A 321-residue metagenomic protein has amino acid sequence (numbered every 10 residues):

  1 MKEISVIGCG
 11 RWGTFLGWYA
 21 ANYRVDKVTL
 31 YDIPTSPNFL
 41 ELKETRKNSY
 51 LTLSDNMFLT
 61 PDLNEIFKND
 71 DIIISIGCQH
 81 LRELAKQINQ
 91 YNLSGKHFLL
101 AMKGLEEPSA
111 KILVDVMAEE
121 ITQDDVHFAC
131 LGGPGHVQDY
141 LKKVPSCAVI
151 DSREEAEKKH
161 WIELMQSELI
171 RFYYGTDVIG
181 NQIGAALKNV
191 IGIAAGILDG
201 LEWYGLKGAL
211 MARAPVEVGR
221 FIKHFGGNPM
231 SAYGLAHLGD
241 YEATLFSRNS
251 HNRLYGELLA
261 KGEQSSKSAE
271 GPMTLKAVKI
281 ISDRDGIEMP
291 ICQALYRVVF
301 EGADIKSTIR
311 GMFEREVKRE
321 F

Functional and structural regions predicted by a protein language model:
M1-P61: NAD(P)+-binding Rossmann beta1-loop-alpha1 motif at the extreme N-terminus of oxidoreductases
G10, T14, N22, L59-T60 (+18 more regions): Electropositive phosphate-/nucleotide-binding environments in soluble metabolic enzymes
L51-F58, D124-V126, E168-I170, I287: A short helix-to-beta-strand connector/capping loop
L53, P61-K143, W161: Rossmann-like NAD(P)(H) cofactor-binding subdomain of soluble oxidoreductases
F67-N69, L187, L238: Alpha-helix C-terminal capping/helix-to-coil transition sites in glycosyltransferase folds
L105-Y204: Rossmann-fold dinucleotide-binding core
A194, E202-Y233: Oxyanion-binding "anion nests"
A195-G196, K223-F321: NAD(P)-dependent Rossmann-like dehydrogenase/reductase catalytic/cofactor-binding core
